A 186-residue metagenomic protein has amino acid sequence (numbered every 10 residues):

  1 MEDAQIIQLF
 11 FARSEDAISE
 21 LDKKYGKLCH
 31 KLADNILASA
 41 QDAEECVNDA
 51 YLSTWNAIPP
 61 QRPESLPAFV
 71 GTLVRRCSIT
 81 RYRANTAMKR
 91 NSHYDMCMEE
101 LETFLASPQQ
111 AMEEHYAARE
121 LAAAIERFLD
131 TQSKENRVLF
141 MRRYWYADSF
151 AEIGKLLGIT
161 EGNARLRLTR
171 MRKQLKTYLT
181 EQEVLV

Functional and structural regions predicted by a protein language model:
M1-K27, N35, E113, Y146 (+2 more regions): N-terminal module of bacterial RNA polymerase sigma factors
F11-A12, N48-L66, A84-N85: Sigma70-family region 2
F11-E20, H30-D49, L156, E161 (+1 more regions): Short, charged helix-capping/linker segments at alpha-helix termini
L21, Y25, C29, A50 (+3 more regions): Residue-level preference for hydrophobic side chains embedded in well-ordered alpha helices
K23, H30-D34, Y51-P59, R75-R83 (+4 more regions): Short amphipathic alpha-helical interface segments enriched in basic and hydrophobic/aromatic residues, used as
S65, I79, I125-E126, N136 (+3 more regions): DNA-recognition helix of helix-turn-helix
T72-Y94, A118: Arg/Lys-rich amphipathic alpha helix in sigma70-family domain 2
E99-D130: Acidic, proline/glycine-rich intrinsically disordered inter-domain spacer in sigma factors
